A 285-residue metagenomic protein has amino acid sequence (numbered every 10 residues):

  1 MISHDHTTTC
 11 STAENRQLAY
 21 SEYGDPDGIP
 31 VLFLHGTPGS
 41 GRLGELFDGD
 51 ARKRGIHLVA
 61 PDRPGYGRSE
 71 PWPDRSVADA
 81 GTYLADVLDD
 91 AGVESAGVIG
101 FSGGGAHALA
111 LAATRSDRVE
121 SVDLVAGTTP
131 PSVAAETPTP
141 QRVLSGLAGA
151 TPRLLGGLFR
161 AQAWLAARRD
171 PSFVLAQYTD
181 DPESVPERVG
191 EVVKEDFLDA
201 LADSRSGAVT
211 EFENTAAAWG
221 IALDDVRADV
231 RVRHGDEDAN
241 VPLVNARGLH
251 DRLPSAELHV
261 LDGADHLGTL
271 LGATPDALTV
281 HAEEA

Functional and structural regions predicted by a protein language model:
G36-G49: The serine-hydrolase catalytic nucleophile loop
A51-P71: Conserved alpha/beta-hydrolase
D79-G97: Conserved acidic catalytic loop of the alpha/beta-hydrolase fold
S95-P138: Conserved hydrolase catalytic core segment
R142-S145, G149-I221: Alpha/beta-hydrolase
V226, V232-H234, D238: Short beta-strand/loop motif that positions the catalytic acidic residue of the alpha/beta-hydrolase fold
A239-N245: Conserved alpha/beta-hydrolase "acid-adjacent" motif
S255-A285: Catalytic active-site module of serine/aspartate enzymes centered on a nucleophile-bearing elbow/loop
